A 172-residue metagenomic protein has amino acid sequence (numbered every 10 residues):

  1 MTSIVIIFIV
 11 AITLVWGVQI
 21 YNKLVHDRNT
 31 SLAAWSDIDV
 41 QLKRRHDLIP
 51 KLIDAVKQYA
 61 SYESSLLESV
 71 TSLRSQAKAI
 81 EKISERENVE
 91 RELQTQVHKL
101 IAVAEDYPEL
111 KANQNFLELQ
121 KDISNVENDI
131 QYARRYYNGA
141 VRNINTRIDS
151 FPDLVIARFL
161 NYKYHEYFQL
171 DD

Functional and structural regions predicted by a protein language model:
M1-D172: A helix-centric hydrophobic-segment signal that preferentially recognizes long, alpha-helical stretches used
